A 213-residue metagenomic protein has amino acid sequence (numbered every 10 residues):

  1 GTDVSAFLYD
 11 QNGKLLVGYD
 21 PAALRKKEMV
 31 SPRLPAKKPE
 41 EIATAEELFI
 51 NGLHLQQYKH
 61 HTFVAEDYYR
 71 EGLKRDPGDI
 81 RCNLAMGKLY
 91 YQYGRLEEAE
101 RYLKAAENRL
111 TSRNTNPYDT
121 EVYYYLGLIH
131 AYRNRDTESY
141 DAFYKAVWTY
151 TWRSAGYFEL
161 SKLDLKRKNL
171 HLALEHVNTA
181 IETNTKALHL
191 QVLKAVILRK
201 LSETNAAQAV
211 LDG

Functional and structural regions predicted by a protein language model:
G1-A43: Long, contiguous interaction/recruitment modules in multidomain scaffold/adaptor proteins
L53-H54, K88, L128, K162 (+1 more regions): Residue-level recognition of tetratricopeptide repeat
Y58-K59, Y93, R133, R167 (+1 more regions): Structural motif corresponding to the intra-repeat A-B loop/turn of tetratricopeptide repeats
R75, N108-T115, T149, T183 (+1 more regions): Structural marker of alpha-solenoid helical repeat scaffolds
C82, T115-N116, V122, G156 (+1 more regions): TPR alpha-solenoid repeat register
